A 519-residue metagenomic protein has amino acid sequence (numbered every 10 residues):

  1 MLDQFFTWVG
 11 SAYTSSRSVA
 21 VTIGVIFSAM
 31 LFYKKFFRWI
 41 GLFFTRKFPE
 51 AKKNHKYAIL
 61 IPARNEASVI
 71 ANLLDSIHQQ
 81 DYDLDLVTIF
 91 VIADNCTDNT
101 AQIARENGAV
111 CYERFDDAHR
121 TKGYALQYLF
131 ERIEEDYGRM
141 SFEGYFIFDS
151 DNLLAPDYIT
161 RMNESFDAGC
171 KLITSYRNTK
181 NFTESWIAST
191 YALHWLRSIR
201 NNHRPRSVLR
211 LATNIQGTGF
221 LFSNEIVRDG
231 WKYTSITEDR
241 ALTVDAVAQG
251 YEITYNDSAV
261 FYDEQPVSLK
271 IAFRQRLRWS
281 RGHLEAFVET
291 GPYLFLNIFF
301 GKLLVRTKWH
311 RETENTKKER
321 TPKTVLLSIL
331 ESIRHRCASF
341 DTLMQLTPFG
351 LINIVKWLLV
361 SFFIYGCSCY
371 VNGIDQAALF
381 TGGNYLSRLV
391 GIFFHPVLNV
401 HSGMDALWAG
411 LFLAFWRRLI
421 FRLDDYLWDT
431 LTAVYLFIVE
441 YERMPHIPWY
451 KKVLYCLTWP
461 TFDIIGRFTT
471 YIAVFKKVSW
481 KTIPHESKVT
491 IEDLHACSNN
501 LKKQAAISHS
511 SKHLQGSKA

Functional and structural regions predicted by a protein language model:
L2-D75: N-proximal low-complexity "stem/linker" segments adjacent to membrane-targeting elements
W39-H55, L296-C337, C369-A519: Juxtamembrane C-terminal module of membrane proteins
H55-A58, T88, A241: Cell-envelope/extracellular polymer assembly enzymes that use nucleotide-activated donors
A71, D98-R105, D157: Acidic helix N-cap motif at the loop->helix transition within catalytic regions of sugar-transfer enzymes
D75-L86: Short, acidic, metal-binding catalytic loop of nucleotide-sugar glycosyltransferases
A93-A101, D116-A118, L153: A conserved acidic beta->alpha catalytic loop
N99, F148-E164: Acidic donor-binding/catalytic loop of UDP-sugar-dependent glycosyltransferases, especially processive GT2
F115, H119-G138, Y158-I236, V247 (+3 more regions): Long helical/loop segments within the catalytic core of UDP-sugar-dependent glycosyltransferases, especially the large
